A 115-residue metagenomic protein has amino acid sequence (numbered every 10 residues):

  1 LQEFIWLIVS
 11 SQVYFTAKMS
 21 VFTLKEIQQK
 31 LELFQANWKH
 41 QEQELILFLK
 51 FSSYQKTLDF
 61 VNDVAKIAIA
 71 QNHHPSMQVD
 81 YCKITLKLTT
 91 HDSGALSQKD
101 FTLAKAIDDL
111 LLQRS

Functional and structural regions predicted by a protein language model:
Q2, Q12-Y14: Low-complexity, intrinsically disordered or signal/transmembrane-proximal segments
S20-S52: N-terminal first-folded block
F60-V64, F101-A104: Short amphipathic alpha-helices in soluble, non-transmembrane regions that often serve as interface/regulatory elements
A70-D80, K105-S115: A short N-terminal helical cap/helix-turn-helix that marks the beginning of AMP-binding/adenylate-forming
C82-T89: A generic structural motif
T89-L110: C-terminal structural segments of small proteins and small subunits
